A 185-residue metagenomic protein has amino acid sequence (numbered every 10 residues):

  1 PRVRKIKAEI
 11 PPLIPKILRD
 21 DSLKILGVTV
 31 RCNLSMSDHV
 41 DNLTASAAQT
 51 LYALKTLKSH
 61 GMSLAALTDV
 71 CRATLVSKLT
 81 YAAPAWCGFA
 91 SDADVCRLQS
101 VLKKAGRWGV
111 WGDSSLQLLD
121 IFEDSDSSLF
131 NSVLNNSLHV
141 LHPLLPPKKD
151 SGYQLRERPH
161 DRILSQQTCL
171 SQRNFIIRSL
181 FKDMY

Functional and structural regions predicted by a protein language model:
P1-D21: Short, conserved micro-motifs composed of acidic
V3-K5, D20, C32, T50 (+6 more regions): Positively charged, low-complexity intrinsically disordered regions
K5, K16-I17, T29, S37 (+4 more regions): Short linear motifs centered on Gly/Pro in flexible linkers and helix caps
I17-P84: Basic, alpha-helical interaction scaffolds
M36, S63-T68, C87-D94, S114 (+1 more regions): Residue-level recognition of alpha-helical structural elements
Q49, T56, S77, Y81 (+3 more regions): Ordered, helix-dominated protein-protein interaction surfaces in large eukaryotic regulatory proteins
S91-Y185: Short linear motifs embedded in intrinsically disordered, charge-biased segments
